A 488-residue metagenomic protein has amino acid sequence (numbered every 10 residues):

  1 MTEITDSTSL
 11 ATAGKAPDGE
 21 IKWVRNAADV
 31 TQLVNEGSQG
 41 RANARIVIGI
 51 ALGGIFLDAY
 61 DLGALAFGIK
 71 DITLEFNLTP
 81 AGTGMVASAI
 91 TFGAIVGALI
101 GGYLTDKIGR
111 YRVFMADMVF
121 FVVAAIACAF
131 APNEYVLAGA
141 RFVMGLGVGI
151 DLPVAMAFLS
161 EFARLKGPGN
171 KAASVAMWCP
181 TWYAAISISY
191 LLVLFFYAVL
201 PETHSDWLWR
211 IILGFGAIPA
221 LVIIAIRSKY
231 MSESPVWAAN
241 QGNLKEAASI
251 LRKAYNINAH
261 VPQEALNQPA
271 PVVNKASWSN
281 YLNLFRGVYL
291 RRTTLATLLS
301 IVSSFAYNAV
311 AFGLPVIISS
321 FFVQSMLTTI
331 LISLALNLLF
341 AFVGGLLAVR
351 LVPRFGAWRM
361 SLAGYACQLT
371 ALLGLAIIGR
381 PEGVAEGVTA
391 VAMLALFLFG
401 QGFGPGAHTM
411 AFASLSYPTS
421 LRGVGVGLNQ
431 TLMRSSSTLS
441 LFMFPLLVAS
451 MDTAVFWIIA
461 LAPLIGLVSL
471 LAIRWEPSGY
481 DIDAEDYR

Functional and structural regions predicted by a protein language model:
T2-R488: Transmembrane-helix signature of 12-pass secondary carriers
